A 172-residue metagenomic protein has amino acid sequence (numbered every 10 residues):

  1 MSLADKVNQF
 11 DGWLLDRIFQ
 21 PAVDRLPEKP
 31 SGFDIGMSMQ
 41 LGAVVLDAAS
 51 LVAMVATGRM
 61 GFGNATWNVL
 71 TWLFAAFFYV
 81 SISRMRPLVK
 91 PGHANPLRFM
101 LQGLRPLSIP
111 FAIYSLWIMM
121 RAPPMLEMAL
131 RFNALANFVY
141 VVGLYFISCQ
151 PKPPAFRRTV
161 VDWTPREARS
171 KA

Functional and structural regions predicted by a protein language model:
M1-G36, D162-A172: N-terminal juxtamembrane cytosolic/stromal segments of multi-pass membrane proteins
Q9-Q20, L46-M54, L73-V89: Hydrophobic alpha-helical transmembrane segments
A22, L26, V80-F99, P151-W163: Cytoplasmic membrane-interface regions of multi-pass membrane proteins
D34, Q40, D47-L51, G103 (+1 more regions): Alpha-helical membrane-associated segments of multi-pass integral membrane proteins
M37-Q40, V69-F78, N95-I113: Transmembrane alpha-helical segments of multi-pass membrane proteins
L41-L73: Membrane-helix boundary elements
G61-M85, L107-S108, A136-V141: Generic alpha-helical transmembrane segments
G63-T66, A94-R98, P124-N133: Non-cytosolic membrane-interface motifs at loop->transmembrane helix junctions
